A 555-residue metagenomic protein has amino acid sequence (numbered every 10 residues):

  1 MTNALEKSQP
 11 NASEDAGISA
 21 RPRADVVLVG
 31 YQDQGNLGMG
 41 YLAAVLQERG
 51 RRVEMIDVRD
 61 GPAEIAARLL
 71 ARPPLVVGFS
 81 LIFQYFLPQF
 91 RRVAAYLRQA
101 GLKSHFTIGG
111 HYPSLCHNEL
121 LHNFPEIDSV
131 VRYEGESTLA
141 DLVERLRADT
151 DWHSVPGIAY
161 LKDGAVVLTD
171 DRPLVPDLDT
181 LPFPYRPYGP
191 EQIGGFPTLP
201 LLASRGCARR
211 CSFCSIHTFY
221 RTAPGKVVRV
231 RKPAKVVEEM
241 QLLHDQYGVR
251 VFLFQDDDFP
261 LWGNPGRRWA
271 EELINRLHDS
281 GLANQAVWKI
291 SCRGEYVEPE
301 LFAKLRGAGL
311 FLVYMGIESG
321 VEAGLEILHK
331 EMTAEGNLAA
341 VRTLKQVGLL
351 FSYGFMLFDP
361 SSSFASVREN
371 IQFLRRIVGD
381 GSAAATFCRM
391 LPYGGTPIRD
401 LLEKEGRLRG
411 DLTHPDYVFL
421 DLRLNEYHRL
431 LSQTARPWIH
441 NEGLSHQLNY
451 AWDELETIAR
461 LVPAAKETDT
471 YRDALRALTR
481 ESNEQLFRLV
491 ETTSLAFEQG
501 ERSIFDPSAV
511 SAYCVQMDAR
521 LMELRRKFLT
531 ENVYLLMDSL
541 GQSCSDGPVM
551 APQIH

Functional and structural regions predicted by a protein language model:
M1-V29, Q47-E48, R52, A66-L75 (+2 more regions): Radical SAM enzyme core and accessory elements
T2-P22, V26, V155, Y160-A203 (+2 more regions): N-terminal [4Fe-4S]-dependent radical SAM core
D25, Y31-Q32, G38, L42-L174 (+1 more regions): Glycine-rich beta-alpha loop elements in corrinoid/cobalamin-binding modules across cobalamin-dependent enzymes
V26, F106, V155, F252 (+4 more regions): Hydrophobic/aromatic residues located in beta-strands of well-ordered beta-sheets within soluble catalytic
G30, M55-R59, T218, F355-L357 (+1 more regions): Residue-level recognition of beta-strand->loop/alpha-helix junctions
H117, R209, W262-N264, A323 (+3 more regions): Flexible glycine/acidic-rich beta-alpha junction loops that bind and position SAM and/or redox cofactors in anaerobic
H117-F124, L301, S361-R375: Catalytic cores of alpha/beta
D179-F351, D359, Q372: Radical SAM [4Fe-4S] cluster-binding motif and immediate context
